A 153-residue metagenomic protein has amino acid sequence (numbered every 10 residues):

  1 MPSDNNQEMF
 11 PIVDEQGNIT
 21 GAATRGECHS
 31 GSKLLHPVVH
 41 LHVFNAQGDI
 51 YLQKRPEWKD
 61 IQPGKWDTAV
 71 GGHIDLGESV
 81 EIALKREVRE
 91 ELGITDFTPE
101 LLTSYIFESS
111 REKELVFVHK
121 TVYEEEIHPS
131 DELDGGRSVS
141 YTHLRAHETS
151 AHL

Functional and structural regions predicted by a protein language model:
P2-H40: Acidic, metal-coordinating catalytic segment for phosphate/diphosphate chemistry, firing primarily on the Nudix
E8, P37-V39, G48, F117 (+1 more regions): Change "...and in nucleic-acid phosphodiester-cleaving endonucleases..." to "...and in nucleic-acid processing enzymes
G17, Q47, T103-I127: Active-site-adjacent beta-strand/loop module that shapes the phosphate/pyrophosphate-binding cleft
V43-K65: A glycine-rich, hydrophobic loop/mini-helix early in the fold
Y51-L52, A69-L101: The catalytic Nudix box helix
L52, V118-K120, G136-S138: Conserved hydrophobic/aromatic beta-strand scaffold that supports enzyme active sites
T142-T149: Conserved small/polar residues in nucleotide/adenosyl-binding loops
